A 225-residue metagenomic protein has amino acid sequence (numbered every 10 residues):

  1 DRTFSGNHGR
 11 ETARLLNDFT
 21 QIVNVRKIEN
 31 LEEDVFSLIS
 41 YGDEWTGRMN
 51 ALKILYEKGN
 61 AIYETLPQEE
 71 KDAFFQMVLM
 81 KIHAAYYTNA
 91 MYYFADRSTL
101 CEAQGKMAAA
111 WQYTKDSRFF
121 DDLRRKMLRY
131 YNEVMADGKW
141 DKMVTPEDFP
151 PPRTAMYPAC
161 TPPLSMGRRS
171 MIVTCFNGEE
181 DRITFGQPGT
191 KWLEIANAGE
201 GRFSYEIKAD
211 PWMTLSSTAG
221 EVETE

Functional and structural regions predicted by a protein language model:
D1-F185, G189, N197: Substrate-binding groove of N-acetylhexosamine-processing glycoside hydrolases
G189-K191, T224-E225: Short strand-edge motifs at loop-to-beta-strand transitions and within beta-strands of extracellular beta-rich domains
T190-E194, E206: Beta-strand secondary-structure signal
A198-T224: Surface-exposed binding patches on compact interaction domains or structured appendages
